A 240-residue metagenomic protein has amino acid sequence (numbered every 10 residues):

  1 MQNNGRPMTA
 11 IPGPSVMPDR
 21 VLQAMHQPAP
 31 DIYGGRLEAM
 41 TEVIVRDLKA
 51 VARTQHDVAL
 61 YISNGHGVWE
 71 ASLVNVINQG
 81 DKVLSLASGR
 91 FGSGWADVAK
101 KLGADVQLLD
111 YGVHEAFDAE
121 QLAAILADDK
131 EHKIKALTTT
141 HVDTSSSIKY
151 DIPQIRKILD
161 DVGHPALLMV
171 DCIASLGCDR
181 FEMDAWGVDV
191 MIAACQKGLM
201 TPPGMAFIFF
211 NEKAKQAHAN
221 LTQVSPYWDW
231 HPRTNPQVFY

Functional and structural regions predicted by a protein language model:
M1-G34: N-terminal "arm"/small-domain region of PLP-dependent enzymes with the aminotransferase-like
V16-M17, Q196-Y240: Active-site C-terminal subdomain of aminotransferase-like
A24-A71, G94-K100: Conserved N-terminal alpha-helix of the aminotransferase class I/II PLP-enzyme fold
I77-S93: Conserved PLP-anchoring active-site segment centered on the Schiff-base-forming lysine
G94-D105, G112, A123: Active-site-proximal loop->helix
F117-L176, V190, G198: Active-site phosphate-binding strand-loop segment of PLP-dependent enzymes
D184-Q196: Conserved active-site segment immediately N-terminal to the catalytic lysine that forms the internal aldimine
